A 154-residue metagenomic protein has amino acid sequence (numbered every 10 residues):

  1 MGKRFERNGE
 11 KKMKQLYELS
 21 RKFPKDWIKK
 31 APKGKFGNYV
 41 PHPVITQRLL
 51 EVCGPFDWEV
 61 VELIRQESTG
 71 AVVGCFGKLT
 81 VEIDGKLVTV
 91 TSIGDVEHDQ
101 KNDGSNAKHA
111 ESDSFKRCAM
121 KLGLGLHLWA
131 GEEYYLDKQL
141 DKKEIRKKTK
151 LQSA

Functional and structural regions predicted by a protein language model:
M1-Y17, Y135-A154: Interfaces that engage single-stranded nucleic acids at replication/repair/recombination sites
G2-Y39: N-terminal, Lys/Arg- and Ser/Thr-rich interaction peptides
V40-I145: Positively charged, aromatic-enriched nucleic acid-contacting surfaces
